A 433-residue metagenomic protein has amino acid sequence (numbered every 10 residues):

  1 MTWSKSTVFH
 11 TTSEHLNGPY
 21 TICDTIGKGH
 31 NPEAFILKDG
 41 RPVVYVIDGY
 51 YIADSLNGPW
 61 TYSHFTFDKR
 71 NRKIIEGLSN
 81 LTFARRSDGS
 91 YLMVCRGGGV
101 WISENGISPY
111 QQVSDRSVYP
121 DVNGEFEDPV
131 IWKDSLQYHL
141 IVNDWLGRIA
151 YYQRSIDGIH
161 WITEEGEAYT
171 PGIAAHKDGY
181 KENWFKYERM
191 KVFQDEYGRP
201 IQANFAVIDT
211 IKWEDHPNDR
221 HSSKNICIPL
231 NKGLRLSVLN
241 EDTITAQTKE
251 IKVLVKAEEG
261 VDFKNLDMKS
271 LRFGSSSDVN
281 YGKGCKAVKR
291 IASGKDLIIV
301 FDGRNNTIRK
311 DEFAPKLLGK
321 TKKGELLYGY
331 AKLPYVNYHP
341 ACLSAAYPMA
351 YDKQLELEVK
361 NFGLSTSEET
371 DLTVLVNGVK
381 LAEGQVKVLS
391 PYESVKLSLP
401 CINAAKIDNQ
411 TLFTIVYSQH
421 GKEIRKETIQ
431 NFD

Functional and structural regions predicted by a protein language model:
M1-S237: Carbohydrate-active catalytic/glycan-binding domains of CAZyme proteins, especially the secreted or lumenal ectodomains
P229-D242, V336-K353, F432: Low-complexity, acidic Ser/Thr/Pro/Gly-rich terminal tails and inter-domain linkers that flank the onset of structured
K249-V253, K353-L357: Structural beta-strand segments of beta-rich domains
D262-S270, S365-T373: Short, hydrophobic/aromatic beta-strand segments
N280-L326, Y330: Structured beta-strand segments within beta-sheet-rich domains
G319, I402-D433: Terminal connector regions
E358-S365: Asparagine-centered strand-capping/turn motif at beta-strand->loop junctions
V379-K406, Y417: Intrinsically disordered, low-complexity Pro/Gly/Ser/Thr-rich segments with frequent PxxP/GP/PP motifs and embedded
